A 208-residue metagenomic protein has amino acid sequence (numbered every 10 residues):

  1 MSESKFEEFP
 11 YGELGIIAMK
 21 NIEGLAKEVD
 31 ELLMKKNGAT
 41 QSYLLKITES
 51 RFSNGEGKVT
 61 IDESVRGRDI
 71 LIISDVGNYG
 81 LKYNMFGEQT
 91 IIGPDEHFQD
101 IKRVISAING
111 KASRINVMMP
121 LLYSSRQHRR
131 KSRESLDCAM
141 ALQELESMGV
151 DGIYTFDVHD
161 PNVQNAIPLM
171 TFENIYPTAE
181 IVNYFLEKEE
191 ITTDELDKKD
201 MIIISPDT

Functional and structural regions predicted by a protein language model:
M1-T208: PRPP-associated nucleotide enzymes
